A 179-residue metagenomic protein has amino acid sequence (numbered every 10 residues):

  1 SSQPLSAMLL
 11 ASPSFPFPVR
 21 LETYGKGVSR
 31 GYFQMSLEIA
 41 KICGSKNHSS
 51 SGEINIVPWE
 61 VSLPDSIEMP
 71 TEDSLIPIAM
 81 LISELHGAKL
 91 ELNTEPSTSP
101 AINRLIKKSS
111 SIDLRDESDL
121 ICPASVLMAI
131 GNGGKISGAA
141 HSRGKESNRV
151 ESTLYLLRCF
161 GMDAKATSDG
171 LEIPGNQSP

Functional and structural regions predicted by a protein language model:
S1-P179: Short, structured segments at the rim of ligand-binding sites
